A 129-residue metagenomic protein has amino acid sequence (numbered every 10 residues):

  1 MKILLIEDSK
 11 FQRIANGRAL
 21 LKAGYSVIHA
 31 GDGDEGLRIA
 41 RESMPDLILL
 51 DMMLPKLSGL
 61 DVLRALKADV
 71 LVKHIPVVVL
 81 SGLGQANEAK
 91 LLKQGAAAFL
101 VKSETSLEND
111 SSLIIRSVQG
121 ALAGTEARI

Functional and structural regions predicted by a protein language model:
E7: Conserved acidic carboxylate
K10-I28: Two-component/phosphorelay signaling modules centered on CheY-like receiver
H29, L54-L57: Residue-level signal for the "D+5" position in two-component response regulator receiver
D32-E35, S58-R64: Acidic catalytic/metal-coordinating carboxylates
S43-L49, L54: Active-site beta3 strand of CheY-like receiver
M44-D46, L71-P76: His-Asp phosphorelay/catalytic-motif detector in bacterial-type signaling
P55, K73, Q85: The feature encodes the CheY-like receiver
D61, L83-Q119: Alpha4 helix (beta4-alpha4-beta5 surface) of REC/receiver domains from two-component response regulators
